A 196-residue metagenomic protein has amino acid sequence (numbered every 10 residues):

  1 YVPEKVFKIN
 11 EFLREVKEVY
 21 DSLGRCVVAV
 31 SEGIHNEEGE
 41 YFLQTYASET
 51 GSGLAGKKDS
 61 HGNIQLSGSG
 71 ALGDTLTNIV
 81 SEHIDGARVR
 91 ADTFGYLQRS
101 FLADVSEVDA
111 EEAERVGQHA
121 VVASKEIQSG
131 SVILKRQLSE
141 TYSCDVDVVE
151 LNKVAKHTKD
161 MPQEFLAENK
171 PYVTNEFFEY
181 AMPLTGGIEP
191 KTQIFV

Functional and structural regions predicted by a protein language model:
Y1-R90: Accessory alpha-helical/coil subdomains and C-terminal extensions that flank or cap enzyme catalytic cores
V6, N10, L66, G70 (+4 more regions): Electropositive phosphate-/nucleotide-binding environments in soluble metabolic enzymes
V6-N10, L97-S100, E140: A short acidic, often aromatic-flanked loop/helix-cap motif at beta-alpha or helix-coil junctions that lines enzyme
R25, G39, G86, E126-G130 (+1 more regions): Intrinsically disordered or highly flexible coil/loop and linker segments, enriched in small and charged/polar residues
G33-I34, G95, R136-L138, E150: A broadly conserved detector of short glycine/acidic/proline-rich loop/turn motifs that flank catalytic sites and bind
E40-Q44, F101-E111, T141-K153: Short glycine/threonine-rich loop-to-helix capping motif typified by GTGT followed within a few residues by an Asp-Pro
T50-G53, S139-V196: Phosphate-binding loop/pocket of nucleotide- and phosphate-handling active sites
T50-Q137: C-terminal catalytic subdomain
